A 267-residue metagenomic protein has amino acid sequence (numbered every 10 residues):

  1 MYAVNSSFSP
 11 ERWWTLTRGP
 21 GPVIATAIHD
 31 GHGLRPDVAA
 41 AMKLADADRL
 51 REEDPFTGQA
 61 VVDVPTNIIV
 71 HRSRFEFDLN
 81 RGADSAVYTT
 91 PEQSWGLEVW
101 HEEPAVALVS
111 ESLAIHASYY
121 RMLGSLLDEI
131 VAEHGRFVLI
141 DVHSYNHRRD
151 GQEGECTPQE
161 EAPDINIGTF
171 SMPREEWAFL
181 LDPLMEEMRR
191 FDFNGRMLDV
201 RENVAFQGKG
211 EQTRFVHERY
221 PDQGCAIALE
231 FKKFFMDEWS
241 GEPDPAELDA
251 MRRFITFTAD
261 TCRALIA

Functional and structural regions predicted by a protein language model:
M1-A267: N-terminal catalytic or cofactor-binding beta/alpha core of small enzyme domains
